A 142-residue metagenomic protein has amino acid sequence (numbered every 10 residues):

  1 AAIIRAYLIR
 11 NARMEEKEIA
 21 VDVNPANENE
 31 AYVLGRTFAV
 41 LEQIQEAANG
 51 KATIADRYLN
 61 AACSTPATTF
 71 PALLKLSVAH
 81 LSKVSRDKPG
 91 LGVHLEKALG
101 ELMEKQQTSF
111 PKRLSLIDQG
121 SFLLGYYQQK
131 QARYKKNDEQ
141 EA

Functional and structural regions predicted by a protein language model:
A1-A142: Intrinsic-disorder/low-complexity detector
